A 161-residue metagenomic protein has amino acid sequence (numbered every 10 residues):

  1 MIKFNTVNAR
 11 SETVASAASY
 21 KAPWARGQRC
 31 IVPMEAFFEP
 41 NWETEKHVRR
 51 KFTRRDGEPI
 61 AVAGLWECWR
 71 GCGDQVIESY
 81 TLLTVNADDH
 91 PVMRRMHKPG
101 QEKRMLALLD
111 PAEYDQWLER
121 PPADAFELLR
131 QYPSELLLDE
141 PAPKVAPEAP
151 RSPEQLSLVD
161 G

Functional and structural regions predicted by a protein language model:
M1-G161: A structured binding-face within diverse protein domains that lines the active/interaction site
